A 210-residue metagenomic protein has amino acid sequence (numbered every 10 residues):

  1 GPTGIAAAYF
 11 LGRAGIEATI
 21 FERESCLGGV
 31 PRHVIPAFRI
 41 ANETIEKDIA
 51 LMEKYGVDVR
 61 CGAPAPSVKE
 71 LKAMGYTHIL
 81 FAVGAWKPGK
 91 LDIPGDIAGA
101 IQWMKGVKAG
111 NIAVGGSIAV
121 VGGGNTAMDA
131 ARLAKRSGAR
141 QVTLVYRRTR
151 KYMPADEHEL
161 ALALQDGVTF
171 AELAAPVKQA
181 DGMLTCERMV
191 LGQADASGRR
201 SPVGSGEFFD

Functional and structural regions predicted by a protein language model:
G1-T19, T126-K135: N-terminal Rossmann-like FAD-binding beta1-loop-alpha1 element of flavoenzymes
G1-T3, V114-G124: Beta1/beta-strand and adjacent pyrophosphate-binding region of the FAD-binding site in flavoprotein oxidoreductases
T3, C26, W86, T126 (+1 more regions): Conserved Rossmann-like nucleotide-cofactor binding loop
A8-F10, R32-H33, L91-G95, A131-L133 (+1 more regions): Short amphipathic alpha-helical segments
I16-R32, T143-K151: Glycine-rich FAD pyrophosphate-binding loop
V34-R39: Short glycine-enriched, charge-decorated loop/helix-capping segments at active-site entrances that position
E43-G89, I97-V114, R136-D210: A Rossmann-like FAD-binding core segment of flavoenzymes
